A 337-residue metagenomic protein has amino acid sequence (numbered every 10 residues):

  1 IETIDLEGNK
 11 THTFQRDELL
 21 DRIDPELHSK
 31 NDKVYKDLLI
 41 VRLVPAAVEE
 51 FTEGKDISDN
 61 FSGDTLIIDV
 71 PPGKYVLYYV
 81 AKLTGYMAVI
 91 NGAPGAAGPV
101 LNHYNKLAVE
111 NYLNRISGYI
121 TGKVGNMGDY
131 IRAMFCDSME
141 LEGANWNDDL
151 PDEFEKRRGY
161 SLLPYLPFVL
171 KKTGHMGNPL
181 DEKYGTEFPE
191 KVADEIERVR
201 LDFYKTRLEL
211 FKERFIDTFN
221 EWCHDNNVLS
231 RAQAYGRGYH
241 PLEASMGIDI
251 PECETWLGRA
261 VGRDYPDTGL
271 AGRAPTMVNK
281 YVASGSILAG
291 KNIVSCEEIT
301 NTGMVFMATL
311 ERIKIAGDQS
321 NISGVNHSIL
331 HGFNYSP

Functional and structural regions predicted by a protein language model:
I1-L201: Mature extracytoplasmic enzyme cores
D64-I67, Y119-V124, T218-N220, R237-P241 (+2 more regions): Generic recognition of flexible, low-complexity loop/linker segments
I90-H103, I196-L208, E254-W256, V261-G269 (+1 more regions): Glycine- and acidic
P99-E110, L210-E213, T276, M307-E311: Soluble non-cytosolic domains of exported or imported proteins
A108, Y112-Y119, F203, R207 (+3 more regions): Alpha-helical packing segments of well-folded alpha/beta enzyme cores
M134, C223, S320: Conserved, mostly hydrophobic/aromatic
T186, E190-K191, D202, T206 (+3 more regions): Active-site-adjacent structural elements in folded domains
N226-P337: Hydrophobic targeting/anchoring helices
